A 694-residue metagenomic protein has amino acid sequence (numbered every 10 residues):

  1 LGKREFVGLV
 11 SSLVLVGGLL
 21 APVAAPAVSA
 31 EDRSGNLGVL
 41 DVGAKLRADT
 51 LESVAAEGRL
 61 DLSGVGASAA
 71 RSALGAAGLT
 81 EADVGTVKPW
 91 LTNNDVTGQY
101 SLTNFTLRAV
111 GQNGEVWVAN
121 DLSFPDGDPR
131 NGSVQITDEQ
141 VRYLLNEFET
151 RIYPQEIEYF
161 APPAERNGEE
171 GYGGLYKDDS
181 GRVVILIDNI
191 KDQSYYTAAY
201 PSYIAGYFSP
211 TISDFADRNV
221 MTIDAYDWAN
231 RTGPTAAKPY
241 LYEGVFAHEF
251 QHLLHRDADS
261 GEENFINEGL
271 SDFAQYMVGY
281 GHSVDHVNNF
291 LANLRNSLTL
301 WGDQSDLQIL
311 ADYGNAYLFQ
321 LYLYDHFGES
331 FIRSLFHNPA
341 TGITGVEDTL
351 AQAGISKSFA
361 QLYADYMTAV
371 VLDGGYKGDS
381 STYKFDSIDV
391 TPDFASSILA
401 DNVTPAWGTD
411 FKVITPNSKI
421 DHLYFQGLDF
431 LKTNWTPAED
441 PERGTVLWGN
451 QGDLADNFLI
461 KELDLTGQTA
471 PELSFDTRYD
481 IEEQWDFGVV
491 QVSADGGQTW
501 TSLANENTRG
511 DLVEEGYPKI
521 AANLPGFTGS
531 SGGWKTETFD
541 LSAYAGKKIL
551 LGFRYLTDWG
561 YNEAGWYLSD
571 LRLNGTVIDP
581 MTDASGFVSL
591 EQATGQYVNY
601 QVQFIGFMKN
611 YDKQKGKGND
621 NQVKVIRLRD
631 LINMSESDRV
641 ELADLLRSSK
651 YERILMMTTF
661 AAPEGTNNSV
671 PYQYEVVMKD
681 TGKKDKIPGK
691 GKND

Functional and structural regions predicted by a protein language model:
L19-R33: Sec-dependent signal peptide cleavage junction
S29-K177: N-terminal module-boundary/linker segments of secreted carbohydrate-active enzymes
E31-R33, T341-E462, T466, A470-Q491 (+3 more regions): Beta/coil-rich, acidic/histidine-enriched accessory regions frequently appended to metallopeptidases
Q112-E263, L270, Y280-V284: Juxtacatalytic substrate-recognition/specificity segment
P163, D325, D476-E482, R554-D558: Solvent-exposed strand-to-loop "edge" motifs in beta-rich extracellular domains
P210-T211, A216, Y240, G244-V245 (+2 more regions): Acidic/His/Gly-enriched intrinsically disordered linker/tail segments that often contain short helix/coil "MoRF-like"
T501-A543: Extracellular carbohydrate recognition and processing domains and analogous Trp-centered ligand-binding platforms
S531-E563: Terminal, low-complexity interaction segments
